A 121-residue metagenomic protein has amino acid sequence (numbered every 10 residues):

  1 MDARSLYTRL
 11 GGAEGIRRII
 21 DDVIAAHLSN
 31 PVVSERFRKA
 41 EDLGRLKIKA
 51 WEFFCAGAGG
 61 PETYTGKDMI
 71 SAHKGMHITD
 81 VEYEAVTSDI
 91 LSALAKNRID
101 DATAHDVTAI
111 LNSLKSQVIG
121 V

Functional and structural regions predicted by a protein language model:
M1-V121: Core of compact, soluble alpha-helical bundle domains
